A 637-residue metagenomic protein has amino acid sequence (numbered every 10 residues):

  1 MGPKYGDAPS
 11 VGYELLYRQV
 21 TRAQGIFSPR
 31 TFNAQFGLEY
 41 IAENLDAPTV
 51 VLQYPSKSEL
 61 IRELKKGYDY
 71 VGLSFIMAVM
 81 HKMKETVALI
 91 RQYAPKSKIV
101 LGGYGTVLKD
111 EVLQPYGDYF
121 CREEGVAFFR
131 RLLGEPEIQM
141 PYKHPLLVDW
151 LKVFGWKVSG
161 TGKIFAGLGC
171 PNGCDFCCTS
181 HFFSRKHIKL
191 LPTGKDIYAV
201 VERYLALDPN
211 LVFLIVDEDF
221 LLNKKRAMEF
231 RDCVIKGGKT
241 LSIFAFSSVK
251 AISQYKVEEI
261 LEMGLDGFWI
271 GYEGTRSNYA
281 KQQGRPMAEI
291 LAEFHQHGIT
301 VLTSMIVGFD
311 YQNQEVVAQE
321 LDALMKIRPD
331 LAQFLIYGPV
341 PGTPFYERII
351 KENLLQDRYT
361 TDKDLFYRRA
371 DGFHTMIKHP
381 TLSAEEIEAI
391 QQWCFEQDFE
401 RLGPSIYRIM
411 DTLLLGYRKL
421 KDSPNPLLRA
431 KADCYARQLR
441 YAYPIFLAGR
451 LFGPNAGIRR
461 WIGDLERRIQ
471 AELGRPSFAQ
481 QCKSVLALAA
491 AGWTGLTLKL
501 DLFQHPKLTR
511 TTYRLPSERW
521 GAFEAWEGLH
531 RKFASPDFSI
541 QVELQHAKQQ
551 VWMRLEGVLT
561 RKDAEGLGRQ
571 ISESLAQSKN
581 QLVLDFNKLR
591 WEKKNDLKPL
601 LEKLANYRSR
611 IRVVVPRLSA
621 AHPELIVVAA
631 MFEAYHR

Functional and structural regions predicted by a protein language model:
M1-N210: Acidic, low-complexity intrinsically disordered segments
M1-Y13, L64-K66, A370-S539: Radical SAM enzyme core and accessory elements
Y5-D7, L108-E111, K225, V307-E315 (+2 more regions): Flexible glycine/acidic-rich beta-alpha junction loops that bind and position SAM and/or redox cofactors in anaerobic
Q92-K98, L241, L265, G298-I299 (+1 more regions): A short helix->loop->beta-strand "cap" motif at the edges of active sites that frequently abuts
V112-F129, V257-F268, Q319-F334, H622-R637: Structural recognition of alpha->loop->beta junctions
V148-F309, E315-A318, D322: Radical SAM [4Fe-4S] cluster-binding motif and immediate context
P536-R569, K588: STAS-typified acidic loop motif
R561-A634: Amphipathic alpha-helical interaction surfaces in cytosolic regulatory modules
